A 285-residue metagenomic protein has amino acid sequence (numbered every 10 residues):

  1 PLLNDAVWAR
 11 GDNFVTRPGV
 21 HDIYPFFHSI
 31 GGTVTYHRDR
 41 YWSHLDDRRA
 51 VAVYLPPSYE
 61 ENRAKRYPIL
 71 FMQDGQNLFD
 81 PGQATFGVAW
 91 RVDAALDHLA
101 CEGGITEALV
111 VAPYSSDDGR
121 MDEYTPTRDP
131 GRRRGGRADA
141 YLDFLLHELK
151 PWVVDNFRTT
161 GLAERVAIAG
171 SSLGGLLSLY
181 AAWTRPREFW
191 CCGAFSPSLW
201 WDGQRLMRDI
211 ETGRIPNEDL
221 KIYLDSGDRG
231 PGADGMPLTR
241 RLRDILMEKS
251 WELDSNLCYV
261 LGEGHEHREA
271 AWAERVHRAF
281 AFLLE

Functional and structural regions predicted by a protein language model:
L2-S43: The feature marks proteins involved in alpha-glucan
L45-E61: A short loop-to-beta-strand scaffold at the N-terminal edge of the catalytic core in hydrolase folds
L55, R63-Q76: Short beta-strand element of the alpha/beta-hydrolase
E60, P126-S171: Gly/Ser-rich "nucleophile elbow"/oxyanion-hole loop immediately N-terminal to the catalytic nucleophile in hydrolases
Q76-H147: Active-site machinery of serine-nucleophile hydrolases
L162-D209, I215-P216: Primarily recognizes the serine-hydrolase "nucleophile elbow" in alpha/beta-hydrolase and SGNH/GDSL folds
P216-I222: Short, proline-enriched alpha-helix->beta-strand connector loops that line the catalytic pocket of alpha/beta-hydrolase
D225, R229-R243, M247-E285: C-terminal catalytic histidine-bearing segment of alpha/beta-hydrolase fold enzymes
